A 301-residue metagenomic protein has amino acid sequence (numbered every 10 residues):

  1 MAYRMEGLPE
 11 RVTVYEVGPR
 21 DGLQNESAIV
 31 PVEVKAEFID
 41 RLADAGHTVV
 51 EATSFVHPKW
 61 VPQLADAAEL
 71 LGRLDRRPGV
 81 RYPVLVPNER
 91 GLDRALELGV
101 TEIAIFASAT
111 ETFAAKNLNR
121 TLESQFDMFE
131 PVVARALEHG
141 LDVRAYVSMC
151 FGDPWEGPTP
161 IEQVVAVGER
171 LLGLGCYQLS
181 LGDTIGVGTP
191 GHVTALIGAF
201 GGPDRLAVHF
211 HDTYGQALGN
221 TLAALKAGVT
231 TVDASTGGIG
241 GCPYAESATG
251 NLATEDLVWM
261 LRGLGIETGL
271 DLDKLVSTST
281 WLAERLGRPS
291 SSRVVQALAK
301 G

Functional and structural regions predicted by a protein language model:
M1-G301: Catalytic cores and adjacent flexible loops of soluble metabolic enzymes that perform enolate/carbanion chemistry on
